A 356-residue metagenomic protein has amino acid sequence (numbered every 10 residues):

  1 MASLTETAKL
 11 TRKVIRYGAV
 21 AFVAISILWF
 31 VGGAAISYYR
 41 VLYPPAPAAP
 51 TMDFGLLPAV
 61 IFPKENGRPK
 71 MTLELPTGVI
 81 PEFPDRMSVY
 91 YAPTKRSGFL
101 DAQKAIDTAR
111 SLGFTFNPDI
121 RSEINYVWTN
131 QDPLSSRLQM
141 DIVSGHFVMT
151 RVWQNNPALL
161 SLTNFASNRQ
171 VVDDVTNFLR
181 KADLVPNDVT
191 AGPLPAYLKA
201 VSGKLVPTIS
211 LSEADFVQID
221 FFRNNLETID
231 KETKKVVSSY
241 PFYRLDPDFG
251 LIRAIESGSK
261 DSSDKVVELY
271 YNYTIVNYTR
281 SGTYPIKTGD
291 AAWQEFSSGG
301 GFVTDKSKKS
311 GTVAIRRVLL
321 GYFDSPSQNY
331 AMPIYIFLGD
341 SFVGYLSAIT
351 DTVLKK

Functional and structural regions predicted by a protein language model:
M1-S210, F216-Q218, N225-D230, V237-Y243: Preferential activation on post-signal-peptide N-terminal prodomains/segments of secreted or lumenal proteins
D141-V143, T288, Y345-D351: Helix N-cap / beta->alpha transition motif
V143, S257-K260, D340-S341: Short acidic-glycine loop/turn motifs at beta-strand connectors
L162-T163, K231-F249, Y345-K355: Surface-exposed flexible segments
A191-G192, F222, K234-M332: Charged, low-complexity helical/coil segments in non-catalytic cytosolic or luminal regions
V217-F221, Y335-F337: A short hydrophobic beta-strand element
R223-N225, S341: Beta-strand elements of well-folded, non-transmembrane domains
A314-K356: A cross-kingdom marker for long, charged
